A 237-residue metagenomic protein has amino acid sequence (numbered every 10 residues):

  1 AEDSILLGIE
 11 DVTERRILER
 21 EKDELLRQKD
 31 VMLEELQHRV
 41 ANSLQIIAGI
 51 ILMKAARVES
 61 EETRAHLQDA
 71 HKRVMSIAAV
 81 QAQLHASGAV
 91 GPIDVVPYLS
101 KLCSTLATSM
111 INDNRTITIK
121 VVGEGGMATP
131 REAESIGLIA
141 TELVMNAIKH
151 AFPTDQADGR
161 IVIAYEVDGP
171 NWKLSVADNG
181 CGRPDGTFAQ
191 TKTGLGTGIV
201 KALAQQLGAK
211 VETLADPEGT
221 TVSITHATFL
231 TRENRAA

Functional and structural regions predicted by a protein language model:
E2-D11: PAS-family sensory domains
E10-E24, L230: PAS-associated C-terminal cap
E21, R27-L33, Q37, E59 (+3 more regions): Conserved short strand/loop->alpha-helix "switch" segment adjacent to the catalytic nucleotide/phosphoryl-transfer site
Q68-M75, A79, P92-S109: Short beta-to-alpha transition helix within the HATPase_c
D158-P170: Short beta-strand/loop element within the Bergerat-fold HATPase_c
N171-T197: Glycine-rich/acidic phosphate-handling loop/turn and adjacent ATP-lid/helix of nucleotide-binding kinase/ATPase domains
L207-D216: Glycine-rich ATP-binding loops of the HATPase_c
